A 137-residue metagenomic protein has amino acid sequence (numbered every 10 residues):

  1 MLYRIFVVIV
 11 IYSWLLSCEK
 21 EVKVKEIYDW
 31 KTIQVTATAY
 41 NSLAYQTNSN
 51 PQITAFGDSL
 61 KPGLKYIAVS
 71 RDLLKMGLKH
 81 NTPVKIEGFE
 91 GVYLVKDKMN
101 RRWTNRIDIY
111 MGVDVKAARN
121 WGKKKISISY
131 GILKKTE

Functional and structural regions predicted by a protein language model:
M1-V8: Sec-dependent signal peptide recognition, specifically the positively charged N-region followed immediately by
V8-E19: Hydrophobic h-region of N-terminal signal peptides that target proteins for export in Gram-negative bacteria
C18-E137: Solvent-exposed, well-ordered loop and adjacent helix/strand elements within mature globular domains that form
